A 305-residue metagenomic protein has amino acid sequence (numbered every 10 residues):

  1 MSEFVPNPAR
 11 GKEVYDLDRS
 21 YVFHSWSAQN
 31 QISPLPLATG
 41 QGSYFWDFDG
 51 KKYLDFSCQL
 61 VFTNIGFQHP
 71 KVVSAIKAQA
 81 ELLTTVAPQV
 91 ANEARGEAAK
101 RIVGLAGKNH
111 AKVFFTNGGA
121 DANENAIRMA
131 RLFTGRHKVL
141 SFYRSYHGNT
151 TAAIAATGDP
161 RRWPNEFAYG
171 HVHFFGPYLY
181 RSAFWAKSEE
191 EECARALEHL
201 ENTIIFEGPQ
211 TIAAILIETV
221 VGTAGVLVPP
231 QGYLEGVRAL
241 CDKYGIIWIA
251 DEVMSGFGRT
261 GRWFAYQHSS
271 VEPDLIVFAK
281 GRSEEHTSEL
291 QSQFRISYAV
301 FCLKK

Functional and structural regions predicted by a protein language model:
S2-P8, K52-L140, G148: Glycine-rich loop-to-alpha-helix module at the N-terminal edge of alpha/beta enzyme cores
S2-Q41, A196: Active-site-adjacent loop/helix segments that line or gate small-molecule/cofactor pockets in enzymes
P34-F56: Active-site and channel-lining beta-strand-loop segments that bind or position nucleotide-derived/phosphorylated
K100-A214: PLP-dependent aspartate aminotransferase-fold enzymes
L197, L227-G261: Catalytic PLP-binding core of fold-type I/II PLP enzymes
A265-K280: Conserved active-site segment immediately N-terminal to the catalytic lysine that forms the internal aldimine
E285-K305: Single conserved hydrophobic/aromatic residue that forms the stacking wall/gate of nucleotide- or nucleobase-binding
